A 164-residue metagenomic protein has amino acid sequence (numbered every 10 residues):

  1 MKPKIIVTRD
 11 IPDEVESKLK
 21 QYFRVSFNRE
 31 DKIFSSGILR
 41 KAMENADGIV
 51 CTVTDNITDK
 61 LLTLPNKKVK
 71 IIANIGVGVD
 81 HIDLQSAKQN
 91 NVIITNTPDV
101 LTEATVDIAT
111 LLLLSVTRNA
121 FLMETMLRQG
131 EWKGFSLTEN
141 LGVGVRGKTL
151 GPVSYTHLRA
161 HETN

Functional and structural regions predicted by a protein language model:
M1-T95: An N-terminal-biased, well-structured beta-alpha scaffold segment characteristic of Rossmann-like dinucleotide-binding
D31-F34, A42, K133-S136, G144 (+1 more regions): Alpha-helix capping and helix-coil boundary motifs
T58, P98, T163: Residue-level signal for threonine
P98-T149: Phosphate-binding beta-alpha-beta segment of Rossmann-like dinucleotide-binding domains, i.e., the NAD(P)
V153-S154: Conserved N-terminal Rossmann-fold NAD(P)-binding element of oxidoreductases
H157-N164: Single conserved hydrophobic/aromatic residue that forms the stacking wall/gate of nucleotide- or nucleobase-binding
